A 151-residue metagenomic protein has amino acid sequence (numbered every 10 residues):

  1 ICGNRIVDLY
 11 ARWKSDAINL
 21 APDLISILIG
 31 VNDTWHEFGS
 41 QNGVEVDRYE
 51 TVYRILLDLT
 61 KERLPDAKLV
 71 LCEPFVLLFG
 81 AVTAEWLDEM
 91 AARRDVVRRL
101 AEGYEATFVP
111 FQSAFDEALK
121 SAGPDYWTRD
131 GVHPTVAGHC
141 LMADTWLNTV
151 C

Functional and structural regions predicted by a protein language model:
I1-N4: A short beta-strand-loop structural module common to alpha/beta enzyme folds
V7-C151: Alpha-helical cap/lid subdomain in secreted, periplasmic, or secretory-pathway luminal O-acyl-processing enzymes
